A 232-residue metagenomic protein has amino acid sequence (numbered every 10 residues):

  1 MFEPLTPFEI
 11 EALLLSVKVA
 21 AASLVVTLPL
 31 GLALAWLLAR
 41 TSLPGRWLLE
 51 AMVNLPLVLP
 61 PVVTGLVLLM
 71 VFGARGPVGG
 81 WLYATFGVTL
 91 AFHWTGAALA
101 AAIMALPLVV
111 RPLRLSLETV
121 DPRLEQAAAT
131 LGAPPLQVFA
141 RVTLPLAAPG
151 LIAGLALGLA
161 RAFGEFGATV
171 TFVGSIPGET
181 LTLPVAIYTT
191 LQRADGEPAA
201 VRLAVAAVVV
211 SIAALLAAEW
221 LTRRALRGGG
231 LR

Functional and structural regions predicted by a protein language model:
M1-A22, L37-R46, L82-G87, T189-P198: Periplasmic/extracellular loop-to-transmembrane helix junction in inner-membrane transport proteins
M1-F8, F172-I212: Interhelical loop and adjacent transmembrane-helix boundary motif in polytopic membrane transport permeases
A20, L24-L32, W36, V62 (+6 more regions): Hydrophobic positions within alpha-helical transmembrane segments of bacterial inner-membrane proteins
A22-V53, L66-L68, W81, S116-E118 (+6 more regions): Transmembrane-helix boundary motif in ABC transporter permease subunits
V25, L108-L113, L117, D121 (+1 more regions): Transmembrane alpha-helices
G45, R111-E125, A129-A133, E197-R232: C-terminal transmembrane helix and the adjacent membrane-cytosol boundary/short C-terminal tail of inner/organellar
G65-A102, F172-P177: Membrane-interfacial helix termini and adjacent extracytoplasmic/periplasmic loops of multi-pass transporters
G73-A74, L151-T189: Non-cytoplasmic
